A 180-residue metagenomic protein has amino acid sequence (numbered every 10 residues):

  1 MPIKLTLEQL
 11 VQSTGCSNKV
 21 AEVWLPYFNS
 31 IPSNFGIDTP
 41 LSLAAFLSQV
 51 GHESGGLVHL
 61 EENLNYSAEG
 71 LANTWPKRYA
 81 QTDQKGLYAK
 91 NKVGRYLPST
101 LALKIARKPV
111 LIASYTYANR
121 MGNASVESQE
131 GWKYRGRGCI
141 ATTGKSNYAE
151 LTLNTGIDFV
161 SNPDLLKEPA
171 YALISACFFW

Functional and structural regions predicted by a protein language model:
M1-V23: N-terminal module-boundary/linker segments of secreted carbohydrate-active enzymes
C16-D38, G55, Q84, Y88-Y96 (+1 more regions): Alpha-helical segment that forms one wall of the substrate-binding/catalytic cleft in peptidoglycan-active domains
T39-S48: Alpha-helical scaffolds flanking conserved acidic
V50-E53: Acidic helix/loop microenvironments that form the catalytic cleft of cell-wall polysaccharide enzymes
L57-L64, G70-L71, L153: Short, solvent-exposed loop/turn and secondary-structure capping segments
L64-Y96: Active-site-surrounding "flap" and adjacent substrate/cofactor-binding loops of secreted or lumenal enzymes, prototyped
